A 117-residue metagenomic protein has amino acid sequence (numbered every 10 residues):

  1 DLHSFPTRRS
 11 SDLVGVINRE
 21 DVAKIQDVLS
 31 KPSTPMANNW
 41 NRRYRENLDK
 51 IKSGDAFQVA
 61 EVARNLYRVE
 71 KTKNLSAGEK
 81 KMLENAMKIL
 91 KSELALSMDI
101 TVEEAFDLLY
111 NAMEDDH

Functional and structural regions predicted by a protein language model:
L2-S10: Short, small-residue-biased leader/transition segments that mark boundaries at the very start of proteins
D12-H117: Charge/polar-rich, low-complexity and marginally structured segments
